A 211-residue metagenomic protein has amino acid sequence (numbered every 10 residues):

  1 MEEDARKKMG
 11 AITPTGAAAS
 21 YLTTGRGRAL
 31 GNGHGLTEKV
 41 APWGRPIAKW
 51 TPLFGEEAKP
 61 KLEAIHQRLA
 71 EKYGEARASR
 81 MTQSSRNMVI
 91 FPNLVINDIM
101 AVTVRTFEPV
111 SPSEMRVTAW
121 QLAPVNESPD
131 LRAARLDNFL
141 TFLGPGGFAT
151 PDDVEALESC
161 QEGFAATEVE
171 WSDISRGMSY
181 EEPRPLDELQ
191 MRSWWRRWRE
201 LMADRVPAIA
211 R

Functional and structural regions predicted by a protein language model:
M1-R211: C-terminal catalytic domain of Rieske-type non-heme iron oxygenases
